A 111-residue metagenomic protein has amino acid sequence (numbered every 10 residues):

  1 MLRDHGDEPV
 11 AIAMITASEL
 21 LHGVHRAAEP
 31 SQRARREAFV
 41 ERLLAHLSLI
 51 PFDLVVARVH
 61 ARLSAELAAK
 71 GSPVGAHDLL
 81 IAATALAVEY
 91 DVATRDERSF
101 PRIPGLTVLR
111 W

Functional and structural regions predicted by a protein language model:
M1-I15, H22-E41, A69: Short, well-structured N-terminal submotif of metal-dependent ribonuclease cores
I15-S18, V55, R98: Alpha-helix/helix-capping structural signal
E19, V59, R102: Phosphate- and divalent-cation-binding pockets in alpha/beta enzyme and binding domains that engage nucleotide-derived
H22-H25, A34, H46-R95: Active-site neighborhoods of divalent-metal-dependent phosphate/nucleic-acid chemistry enzymes
V40, A76, F100-R102: Short secondary-structure capping/turn micro-motifs that flank functional sites
R98, V108-W111: Short, C-terminally biased terminal segments at protein or domain edges
